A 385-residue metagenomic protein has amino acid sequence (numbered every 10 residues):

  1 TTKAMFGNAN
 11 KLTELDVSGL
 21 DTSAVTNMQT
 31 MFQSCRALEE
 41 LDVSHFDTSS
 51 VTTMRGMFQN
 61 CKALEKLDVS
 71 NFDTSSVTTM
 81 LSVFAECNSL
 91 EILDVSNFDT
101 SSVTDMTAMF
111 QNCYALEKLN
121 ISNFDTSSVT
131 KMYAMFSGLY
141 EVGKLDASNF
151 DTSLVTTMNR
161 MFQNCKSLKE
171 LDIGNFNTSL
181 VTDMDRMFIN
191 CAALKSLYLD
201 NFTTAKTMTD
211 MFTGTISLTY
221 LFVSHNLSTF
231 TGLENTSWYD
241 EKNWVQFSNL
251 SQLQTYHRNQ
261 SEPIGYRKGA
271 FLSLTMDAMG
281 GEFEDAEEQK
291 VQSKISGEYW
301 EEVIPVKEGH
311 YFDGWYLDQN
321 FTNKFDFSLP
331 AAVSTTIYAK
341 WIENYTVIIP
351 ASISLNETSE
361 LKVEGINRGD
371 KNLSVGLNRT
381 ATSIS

Functional and structural regions predicted by a protein language model:
T1, N10-T26, A37-T52, K62-T78 (+7 more regions): Structural signature of tandem-repeat unit edges
T1-A4, S18-D21, L199-T203, I216-S273 (+1 more regions): N-terminal capping/linker segments that flank leucine-rich repeat
L171, L197, L221, M276 (+3 more regions): Extracellular/surface recognition and adhesion modules
W238-Q246, F312-D318, N372-A381: Change to "...patches in solvent-exposed regions of secreted, membrane-anchored, or virion-exposed structural
A270-N344: Secondary-structure capping and domain/repeat boundary segments
S293-G297, A351-E357: Short, solvent-exposed loop/linker segments at the N-terminal edge of repeated beta-sheet extracellular domains
P305, L361-G365: Aromatic/hydrophobic beta-strand junction motif of beta-rich domains
I366-D370: Short solvent-exposed strand-capping/beta-turn motif centered on an Asx-Ser/Thr pair
